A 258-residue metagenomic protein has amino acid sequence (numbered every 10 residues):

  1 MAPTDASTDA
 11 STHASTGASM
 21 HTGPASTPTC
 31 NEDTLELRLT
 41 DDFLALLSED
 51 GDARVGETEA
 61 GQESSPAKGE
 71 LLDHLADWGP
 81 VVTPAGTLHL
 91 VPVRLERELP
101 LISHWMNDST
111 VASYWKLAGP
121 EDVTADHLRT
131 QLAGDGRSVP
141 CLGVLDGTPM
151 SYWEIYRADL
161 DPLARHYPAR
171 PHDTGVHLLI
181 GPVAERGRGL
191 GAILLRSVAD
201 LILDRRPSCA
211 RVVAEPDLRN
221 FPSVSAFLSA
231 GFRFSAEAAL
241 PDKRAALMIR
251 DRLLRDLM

Functional and structural regions predicted by a protein language model:
A2-E96: Conserved N-terminal entry element of GNAT/NAT acetyltransferase domains
H104-A118: Helix-loop element at the rim of GNAT/NAT acetyltransferase active sites that forms part of the acceptor-substrate
T130-P171, V183: Acetyl-CoA-dependent GNAT
V176-R188: A short, internal acetyl-CoA/4′-phosphopantetheine-binding micro-motif in the GNAT/acyltransferase core
G187-I202, S225: Conserved acetyl-CoA-binding loop-helix of GNAT-fold acetyltransferases
V212-V224, P241-D242: Conserved beta-strand-loop-alpha-helix junction that forms the acyl-donor binding cleft
L218-A236: Conserved active-site alpha-helix within GNAT-family acetyltransferase domains
L240-M258: C-terminal "cap" of GNAT-fold acetyltransferases
